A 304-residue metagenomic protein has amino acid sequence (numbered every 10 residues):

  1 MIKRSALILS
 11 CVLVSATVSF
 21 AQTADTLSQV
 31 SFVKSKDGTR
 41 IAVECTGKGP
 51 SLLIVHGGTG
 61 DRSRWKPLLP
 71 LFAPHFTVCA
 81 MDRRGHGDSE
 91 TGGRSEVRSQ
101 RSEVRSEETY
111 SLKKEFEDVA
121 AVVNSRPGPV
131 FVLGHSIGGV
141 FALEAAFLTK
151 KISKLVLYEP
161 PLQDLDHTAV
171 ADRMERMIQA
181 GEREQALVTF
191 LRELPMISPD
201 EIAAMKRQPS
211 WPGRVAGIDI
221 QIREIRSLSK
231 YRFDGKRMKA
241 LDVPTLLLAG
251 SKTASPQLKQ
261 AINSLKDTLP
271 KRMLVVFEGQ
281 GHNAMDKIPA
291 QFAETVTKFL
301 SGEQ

Functional and structural regions predicted by a protein language model:
Q29, P209-D234: Hydrophobic, aromatic-rich cap/lid helix
S35-R94, G128: Conserved HGGG/HGGXW glycine-rich cap/lid loop of the alpha/beta-hydrolase fold
A80-L133, I137, E294: Active-site loop/oxyanion-hole signature of alpha/beta-hydrolase fold enzymes
G128-D164: Conserved hydrolase catalytic core segment
P160-P209, I222-S227: Helix-rich cap/lid subdomain of alpha/beta-hydrolase
K236, A240, T245-Q280: Conserved loop-alpha-helix segment in the C-terminal half of the alpha/beta-hydrolase fold that carries the catalytic
F277-P289: Catalytic histidine-centered segment of alpha/beta-hydrolase-like enzymes
D286-K298: Post-His helix in hydrolase/transferase enzymes
